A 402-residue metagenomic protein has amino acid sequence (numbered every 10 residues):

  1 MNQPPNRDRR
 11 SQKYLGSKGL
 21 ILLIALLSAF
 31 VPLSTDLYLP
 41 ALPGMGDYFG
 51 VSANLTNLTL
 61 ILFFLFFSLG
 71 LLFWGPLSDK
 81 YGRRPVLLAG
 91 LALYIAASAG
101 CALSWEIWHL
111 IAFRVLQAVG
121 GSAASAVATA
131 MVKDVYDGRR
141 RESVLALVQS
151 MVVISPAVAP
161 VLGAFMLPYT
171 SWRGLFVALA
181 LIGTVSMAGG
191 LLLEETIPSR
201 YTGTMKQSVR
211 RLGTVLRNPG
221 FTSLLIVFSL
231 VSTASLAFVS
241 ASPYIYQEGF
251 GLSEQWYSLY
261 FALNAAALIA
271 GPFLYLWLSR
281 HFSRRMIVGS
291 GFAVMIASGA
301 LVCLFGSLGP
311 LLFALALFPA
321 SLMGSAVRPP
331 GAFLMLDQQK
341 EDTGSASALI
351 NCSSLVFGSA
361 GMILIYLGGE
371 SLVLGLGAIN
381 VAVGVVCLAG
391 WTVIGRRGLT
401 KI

Functional and structural regions predicted by a protein language model:
P5-Y14, T196-L224: Juxtamembrane intracellular "pre-TM" segments in multi-pass secondary transporters
G50, G82, L103-H109, G120 (+1 more regions): Helix-breaking motifs and short loop linkers at transmembrane-helix boundaries and internal kinks in secondary membrane
L69-W108: Conserved MFS/SLC helix-loop-helix module at the cytosolic interface between two early adjacent transmembrane helices
L93-G100, W108-L116, L311-P319: Paired small-residue
H109, G138, A146-L191: Helix-loop-helix hairpin linking two adjacent transmembrane segments in secondary transporters
F113-I154: Cytoplasmic helix-loop-helix junction between adjacent transmembrane helices in 12-TM secondary transporters
M286-P330: C-terminal transmembrane helical hairpin of 12-TM major facilitator-type secondary transporters
L336-E370, N380: A late C-terminal transmembrane helix in Major Facilitator Superfamily
